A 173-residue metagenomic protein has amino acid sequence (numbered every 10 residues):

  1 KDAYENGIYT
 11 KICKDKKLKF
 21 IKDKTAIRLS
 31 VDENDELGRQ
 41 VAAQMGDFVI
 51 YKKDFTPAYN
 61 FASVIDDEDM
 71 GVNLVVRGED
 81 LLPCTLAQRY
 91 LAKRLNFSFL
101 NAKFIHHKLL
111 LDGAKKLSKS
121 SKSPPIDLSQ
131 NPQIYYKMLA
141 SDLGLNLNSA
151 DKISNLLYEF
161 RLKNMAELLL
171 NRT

Functional and structural regions predicted by a protein language model:
K1-L128: Active-site cores that bind ATP or allylic diphosphates and position pyrophosphate for catalysis
K17-F20, K24, L29-N34, K115-T173: Non-catalytic terminal extensions that flank enzyme cores
